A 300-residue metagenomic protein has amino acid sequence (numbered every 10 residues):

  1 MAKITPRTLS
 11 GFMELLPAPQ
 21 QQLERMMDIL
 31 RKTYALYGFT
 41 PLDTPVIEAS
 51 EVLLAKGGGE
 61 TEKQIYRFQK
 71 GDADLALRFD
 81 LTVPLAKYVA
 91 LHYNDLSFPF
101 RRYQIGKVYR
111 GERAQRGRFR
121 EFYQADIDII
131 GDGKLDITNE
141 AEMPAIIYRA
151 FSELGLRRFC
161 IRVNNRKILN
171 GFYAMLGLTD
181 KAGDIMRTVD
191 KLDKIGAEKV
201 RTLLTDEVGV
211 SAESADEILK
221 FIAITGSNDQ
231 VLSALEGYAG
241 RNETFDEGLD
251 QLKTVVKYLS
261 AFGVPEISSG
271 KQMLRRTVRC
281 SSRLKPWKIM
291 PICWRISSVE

Functional and structural regions predicted by a protein language model:
M1-Q20, Q69: Auxiliary tRNA-acceptor-end handling modules of aminoacyl-tRNA synthetases
P19-Y37, E48-A49, D72, T82-D95 (+3 more regions): Positively charged, Gly/Ser-enriched RNA/tRNA-binding surfaces
L42-L75: Polyanion/phosphate-binding surface patch
L53-L54, N170, L192, V278: Short Asp/Glu-rich motifs
K56-E60, M175-G177, S282-R283: Short low-complexity, flexible loop/linker segments enriched in glycine and/or proline with clustered acidic
T61-D72, G177-T205: Acidic, His- and aromatic-enriched active-site or binding-groove loops in soluble protein domains that engage sugars
I161-G177: Glycine-rich, mobile lid/loop segments that gate access to catalytic sites or pores
